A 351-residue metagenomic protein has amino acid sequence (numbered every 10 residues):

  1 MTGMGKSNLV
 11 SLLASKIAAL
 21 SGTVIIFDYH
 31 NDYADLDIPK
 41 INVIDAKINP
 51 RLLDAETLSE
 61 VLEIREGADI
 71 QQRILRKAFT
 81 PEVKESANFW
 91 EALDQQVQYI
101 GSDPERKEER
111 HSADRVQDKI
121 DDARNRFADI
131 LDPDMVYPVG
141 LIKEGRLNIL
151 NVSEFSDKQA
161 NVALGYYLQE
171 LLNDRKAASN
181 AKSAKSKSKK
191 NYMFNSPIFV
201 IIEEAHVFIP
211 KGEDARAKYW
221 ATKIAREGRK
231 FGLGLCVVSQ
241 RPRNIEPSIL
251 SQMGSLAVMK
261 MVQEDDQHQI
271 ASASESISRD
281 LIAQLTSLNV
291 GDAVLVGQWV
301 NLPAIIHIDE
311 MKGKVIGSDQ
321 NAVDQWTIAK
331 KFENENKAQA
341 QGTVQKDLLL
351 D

Functional and structural regions predicted by a protein language model:
M1-I25, I198, V207-Y219, S276 (+1 more regions): Accessory regions of macromolecular translocation/handling assemblies
M1-I48, P247, L295, Q325-T327 (+1 more regions): Glycine-rich phosphate-binding loop of nucleotide-binding enzymes
M4, P39-I44, A215-R216, Q252-G254 (+2 more regions): Short secondary-structure boundary/capping segments
A14-S15, H30-I41, D45-K223, N289-W299: P-loop NTPase motor domains
S21-I25, E144-L147, N195-F199, F231-C236: Loop/turn-to-beta-strand initiation segments
I26, I201-I202, V238, V258: Generic enzyme active-site microenvironment
S59-R65, A225-R229, G234-I306: Conserved ATP-driven motor cores of ASCE-family P-loop NTPases powering translocation/secretion/packaging/pilus
G140, V162, G291-D351: Conserved P-loop NTPase motor module
